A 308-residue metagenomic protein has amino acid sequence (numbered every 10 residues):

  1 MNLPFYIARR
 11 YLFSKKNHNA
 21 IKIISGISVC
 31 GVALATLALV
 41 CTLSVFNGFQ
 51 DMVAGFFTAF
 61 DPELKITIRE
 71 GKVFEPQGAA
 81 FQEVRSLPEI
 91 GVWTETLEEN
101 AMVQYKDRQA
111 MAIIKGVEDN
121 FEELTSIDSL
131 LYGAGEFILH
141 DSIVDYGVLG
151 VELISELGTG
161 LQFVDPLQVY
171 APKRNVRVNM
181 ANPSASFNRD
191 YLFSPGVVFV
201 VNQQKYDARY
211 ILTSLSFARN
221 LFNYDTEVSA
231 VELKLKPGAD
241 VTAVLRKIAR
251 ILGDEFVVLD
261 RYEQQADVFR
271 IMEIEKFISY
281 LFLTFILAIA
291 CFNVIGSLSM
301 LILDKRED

Functional and structural regions predicted by a protein language model:
M1-L37: N-terminal Sec/SRP start-transfer signal
K16-G26, P237, V241-I295, L301-D304: Peri-transmembrane interface segments
V29-T42, T284-L287, C291: Single-pass alpha-helical transmembrane signal-anchor segments
A38, L43-F46, Q50, C291-I302 (+1 more regions): Membrane-embedded alpha-helices of multi-pass transport/permease systems
F46, Q50-A80: Membrane-interface junction motifs in transport/secretion proteins
L64-R69, E227-R246: A short beta-strand structural signal in non-transmembrane regions
G78-R85, D128, V244-L252: Short amphipathic alpha-helices in soluble, non-transmembrane regions that often serve as interface/regulatory elements
S86-R209, S216-F222: A structural signal for hydrophobic secondary-structure junctions, strongest on transmembrane helix-loop-helix units
